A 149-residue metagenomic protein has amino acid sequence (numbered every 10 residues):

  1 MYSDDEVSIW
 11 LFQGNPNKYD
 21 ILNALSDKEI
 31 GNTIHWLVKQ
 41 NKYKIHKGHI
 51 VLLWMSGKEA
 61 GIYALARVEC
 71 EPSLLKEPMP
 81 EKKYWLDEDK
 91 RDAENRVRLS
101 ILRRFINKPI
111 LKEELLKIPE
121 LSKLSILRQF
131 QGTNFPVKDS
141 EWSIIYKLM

Functional and structural regions predicted by a protein language model:
M1-K47, S56-E59, P136-M149: Compositionally biased, charged N-terminal/linker segments
E59-L65: Short, Lys/Arg- and Gly-enriched loop/turn segments at beta-strand edges
R67-F135: Aromatic- and Lys/Arg-enriched surface recognition patch
